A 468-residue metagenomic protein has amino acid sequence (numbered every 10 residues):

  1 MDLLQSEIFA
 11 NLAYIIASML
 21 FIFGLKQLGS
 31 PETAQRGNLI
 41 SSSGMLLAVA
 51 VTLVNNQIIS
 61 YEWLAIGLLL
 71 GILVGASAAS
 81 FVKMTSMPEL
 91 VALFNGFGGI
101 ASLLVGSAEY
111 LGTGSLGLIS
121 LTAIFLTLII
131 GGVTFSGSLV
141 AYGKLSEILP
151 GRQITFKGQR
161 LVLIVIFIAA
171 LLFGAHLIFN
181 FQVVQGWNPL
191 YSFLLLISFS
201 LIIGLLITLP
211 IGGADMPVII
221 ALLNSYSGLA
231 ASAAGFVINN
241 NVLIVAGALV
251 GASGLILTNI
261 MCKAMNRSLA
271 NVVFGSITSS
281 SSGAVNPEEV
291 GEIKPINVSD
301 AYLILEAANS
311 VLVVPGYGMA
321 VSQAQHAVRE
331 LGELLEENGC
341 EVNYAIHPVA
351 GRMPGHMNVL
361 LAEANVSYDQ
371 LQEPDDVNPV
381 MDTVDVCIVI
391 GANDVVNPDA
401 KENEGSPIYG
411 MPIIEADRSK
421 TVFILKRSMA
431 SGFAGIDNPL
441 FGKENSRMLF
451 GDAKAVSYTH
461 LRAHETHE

Functional and structural regions predicted by a protein language model:
Q5-S18, I58-G71, I124-G132, N188-S198: Structural signature of hydrophobic alpha-helical transmembrane segments
L20-T33, L73-L90, S138-Q153, I203-G213 (+1 more regions): C-terminal ends of transmembrane helices
Q35-S43, M87-G98, Q153-V162, P217-L223: Cytoplasmic-side transmembrane-helix entry/capping segments in multi-pass membrane proteins
G44, A48, W63, G67-G71 (+10 more regions): Alpha-helical transmembrane segments in multi-pass membrane proteins
T52-A65, S77-M87, V105-L116, F181: Transmembrane alpha-helix boundary signature
A169, F173-G174, I178, S192-F193 (+4 more regions): Active-site rim loops that border cofactor/substrate pockets in soluble metabolic enzymes
L249-L305: Membrane-interfacial segments at transmembrane helix termini in multi-pass membrane proteins
T459-E468: Conserved small/polar residues in nucleotide/adenosyl-binding loops
